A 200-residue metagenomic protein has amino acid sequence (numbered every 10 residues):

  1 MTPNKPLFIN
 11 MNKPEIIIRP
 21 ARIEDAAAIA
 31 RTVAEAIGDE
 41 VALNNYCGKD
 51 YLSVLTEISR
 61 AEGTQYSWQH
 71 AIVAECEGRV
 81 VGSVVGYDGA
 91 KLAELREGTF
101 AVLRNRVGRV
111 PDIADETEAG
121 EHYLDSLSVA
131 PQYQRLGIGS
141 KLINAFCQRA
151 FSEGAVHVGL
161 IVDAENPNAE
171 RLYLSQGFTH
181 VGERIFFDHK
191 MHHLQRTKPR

Functional and structural regions predicted by a protein language model:
M1-E24, N44, K198-R200: Conserved N-terminal entry element of GNAT/NAT acetyltransferase domains
I37-R60, Q69, R96, L103-R106: Conserved GNAT-fold acetyl-CoA-binding loop/helix
R60-V73, A90-E94, Y123: A short helix-loop-beta-strand connector motif used in the catalytic cores of GNAT acetyltransferases and, in some
V73, R79-D88, Y123, S128: Conserved beta-strand in the GNAT
D88-S126: Conserved acyl-donor/pantetheine-binding loop and adjacent beta-alpha core of acyl/acetyltransferases and related
E121-H122, A150-I161: Conserved GNAT acetyl-CoA-binding A-motif
D125-Q134, L160-A169, I185-M191, R196-T197: Conserved beta-strand-loop-alpha-helix junction that forms the acyl-donor binding cleft
R135-R149, R171-S175: Conserved acetyl-CoA-binding loop-helix of GNAT-fold acetyltransferases
